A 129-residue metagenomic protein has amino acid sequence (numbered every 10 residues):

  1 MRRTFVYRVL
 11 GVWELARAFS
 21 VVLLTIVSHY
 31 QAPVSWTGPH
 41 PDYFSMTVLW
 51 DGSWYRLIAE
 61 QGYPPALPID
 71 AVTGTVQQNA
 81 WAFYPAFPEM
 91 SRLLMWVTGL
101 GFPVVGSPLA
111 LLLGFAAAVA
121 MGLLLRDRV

Functional and structural regions predicted by a protein language model:
M1-T37: Start-transfer (signal-anchor) and selected internal transmembrane alpha helices of multi-pass inner/ER membrane
F5, F102-V105: Membrane-interfacial loop-to-transmembrane-helix junctions in polytopic alpha-helical membrane proteins
V12, N79-A80, G106-L111: Alpha-helical transmembrane segments of multi-pass integral membrane proteins
R17, W54-L57, E89, A120-L124: Alpha-helical elements of Rossmann-like donor-binding domains used by nucleotide-donor carbohydrate transfer enzymes
R17, Y84, G114-F115: Transmembrane alpha-helical core positions of polytopic small-molecule transporters
L24-Y43, A66-V76, V97, F102: Juxtamembrane/transmembrane-helix boundary motifs at the membrane-water interface
M46-G99: Short hydrophobic/aromatic helix or loop-helix immediately within or flanking a transmembrane segment in polytopic
R92-W96, V105-R128: Transmembrane-helix motifs of polytopic, lipid-linked glycan transferases
